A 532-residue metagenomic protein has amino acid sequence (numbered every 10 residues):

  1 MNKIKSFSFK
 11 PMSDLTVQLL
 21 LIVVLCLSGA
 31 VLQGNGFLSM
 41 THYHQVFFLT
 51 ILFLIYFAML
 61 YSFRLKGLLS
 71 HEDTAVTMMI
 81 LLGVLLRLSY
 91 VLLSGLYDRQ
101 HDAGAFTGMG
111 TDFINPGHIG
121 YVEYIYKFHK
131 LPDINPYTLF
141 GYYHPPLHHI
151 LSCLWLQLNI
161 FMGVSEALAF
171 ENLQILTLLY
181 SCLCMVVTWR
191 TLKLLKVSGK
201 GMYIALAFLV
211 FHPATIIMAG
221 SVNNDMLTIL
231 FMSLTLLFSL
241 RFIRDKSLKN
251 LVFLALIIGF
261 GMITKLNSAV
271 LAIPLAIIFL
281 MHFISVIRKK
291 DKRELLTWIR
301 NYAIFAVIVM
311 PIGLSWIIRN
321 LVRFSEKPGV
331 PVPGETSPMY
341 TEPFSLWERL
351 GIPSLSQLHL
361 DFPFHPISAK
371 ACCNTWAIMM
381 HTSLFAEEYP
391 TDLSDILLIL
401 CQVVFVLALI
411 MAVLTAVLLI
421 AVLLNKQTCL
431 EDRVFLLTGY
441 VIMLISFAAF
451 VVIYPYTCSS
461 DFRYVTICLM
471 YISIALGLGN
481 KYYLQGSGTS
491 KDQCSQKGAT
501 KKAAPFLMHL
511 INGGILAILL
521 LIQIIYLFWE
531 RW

Functional and structural regions predicted by a protein language model:
M1-L93, F283-I284, T297-I308, L424 (+1 more regions): Start-transfer (signal-anchor) and selected internal transmembrane alpha helices of multi-pass inner/ER membrane
G36-L52, L168-S181, F364-L444: Membrane-interface anchor segments at the N-terminal boundary of transmembrane helices in multi-pass membrane enzymes
L60-S62, E171-K196, L234: Transmembrane-helix motifs of polytopic, lipid-linked glycan transferases
Y90-F140, L147, Q157-N159, P343: Extracytosolic helix-loop segments that constitute the early lumenal/periplasmic catalytic or substrate-binding loops
V164-L168, M185-F211, I229: Transmembrane-helix signature of polytopic, membrane-embedded enzymes that assemble or transfer cell-envelope glycans
L194-K196, T235-N250, G261, F283: Membrane-interface transmembrane helices that cradle and orient dolichyl/undecaprenyl
R241-R244, L271-V307, V332-G334: Perimembrane helix-loop-helix junctions
W298-M411, Y526, E530: Membrane-lumen/periplasm interface segments of specific transmembrane helices in polyprenyl phosphate-linked
